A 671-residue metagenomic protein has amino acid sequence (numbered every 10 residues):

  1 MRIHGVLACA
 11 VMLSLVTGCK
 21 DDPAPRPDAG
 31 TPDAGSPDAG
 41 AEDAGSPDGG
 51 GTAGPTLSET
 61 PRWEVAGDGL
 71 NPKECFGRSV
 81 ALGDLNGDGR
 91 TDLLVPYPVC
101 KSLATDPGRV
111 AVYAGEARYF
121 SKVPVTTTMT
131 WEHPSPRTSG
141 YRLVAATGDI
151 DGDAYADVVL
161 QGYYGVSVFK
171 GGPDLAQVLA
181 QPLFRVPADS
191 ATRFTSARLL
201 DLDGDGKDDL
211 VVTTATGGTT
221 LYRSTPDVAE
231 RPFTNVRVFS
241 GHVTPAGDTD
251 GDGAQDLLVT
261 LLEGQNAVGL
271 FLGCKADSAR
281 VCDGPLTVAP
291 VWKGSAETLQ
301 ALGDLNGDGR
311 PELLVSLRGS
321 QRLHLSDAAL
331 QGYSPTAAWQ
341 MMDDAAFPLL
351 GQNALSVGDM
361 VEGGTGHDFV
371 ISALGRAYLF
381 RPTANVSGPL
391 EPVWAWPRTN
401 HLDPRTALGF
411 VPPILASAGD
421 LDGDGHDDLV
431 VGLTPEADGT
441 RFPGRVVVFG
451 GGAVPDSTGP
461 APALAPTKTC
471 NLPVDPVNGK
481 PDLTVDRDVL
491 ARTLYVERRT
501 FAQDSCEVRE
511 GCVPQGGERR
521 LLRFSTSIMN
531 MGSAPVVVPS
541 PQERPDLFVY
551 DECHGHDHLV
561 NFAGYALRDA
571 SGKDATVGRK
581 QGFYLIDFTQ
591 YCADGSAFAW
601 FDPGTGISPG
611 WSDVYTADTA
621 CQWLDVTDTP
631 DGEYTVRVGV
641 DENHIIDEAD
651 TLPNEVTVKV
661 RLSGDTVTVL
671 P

Functional and structural regions predicted by a protein language model:
C9-T56: Ser/Thr-rich, Pro/Gly/Ala-heavy low-complexity intrinsically disordered linkers and tails of secreted extracellular
P23, A453-P671: Extracellular/luminal regions of secreted and cell-surface proteins that mediate adhesion/ECM remodeling
G51-C75, R109-S139, V158, V168-T192 (+8 more regions): Blade-edge motifs of beta-propeller repeat domains
R78-G87, P96, R142-I150, T195-L202 (+4 more regions): Beta-propeller blade termini
G87-P96, G152-Q161, G204-T213, G251-T260 (+3 more regions): Acidic/hydrophobic-patterned starts of short beta strands in beta-sheet-rich repeat architectures
Y97-G108, S278-A279, G363, L433-P443: Acidic/polar, solvent-exposed loop segments in beta-strand-rich repeat domains
P98-A104, G165, G217-G218, L262-N266 (+3 more regions): Short glycine/acidic-enriched loop and turn motifs that connect beta-strands
I414-A465: Blade-level signature of beta-propeller repeat domains, shared across WD40, Kelch, NHL, RCC1 and BNR/Asp-box propellers
